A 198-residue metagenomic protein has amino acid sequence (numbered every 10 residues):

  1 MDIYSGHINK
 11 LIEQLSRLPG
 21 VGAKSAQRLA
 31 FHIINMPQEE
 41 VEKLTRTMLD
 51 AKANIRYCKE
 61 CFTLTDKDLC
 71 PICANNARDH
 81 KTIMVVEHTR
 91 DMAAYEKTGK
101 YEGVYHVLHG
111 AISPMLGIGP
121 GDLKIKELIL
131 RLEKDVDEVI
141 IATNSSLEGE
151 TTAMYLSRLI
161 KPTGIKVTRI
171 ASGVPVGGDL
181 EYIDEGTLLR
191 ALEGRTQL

Functional and structural regions predicted by a protein language model:
D2-I8, R17, Q27-M92: Cys/His-rich Zn2+-binding cysteine-cluster or related metal-binding knuckle/ribbon modules and their
I8-R17, Q27, I33-M36, N76 (+2 more regions): S-adenosyl-L-methionine-dependent methyltransferase catalytic core, i.e., the SAM/SAH-binding region
S16, I34, L49, F62 (+8 more regions): Signal for well-folded cores of large energy- and translation-related assemblies
A26, N75-I140: Extended interfacial segments that mediate partner engagement and assembly in macromolecular machines
R28, K43, R56, D68 (+7 more regions): Residue-level signal for pocket-adjacent positions within structured domains
V41, G117-I118, G149: Alpha-helix N-cap/helix-start motif
I129-L198: Long C-terminal interaction/binding lobes of large macromolecular proteins
